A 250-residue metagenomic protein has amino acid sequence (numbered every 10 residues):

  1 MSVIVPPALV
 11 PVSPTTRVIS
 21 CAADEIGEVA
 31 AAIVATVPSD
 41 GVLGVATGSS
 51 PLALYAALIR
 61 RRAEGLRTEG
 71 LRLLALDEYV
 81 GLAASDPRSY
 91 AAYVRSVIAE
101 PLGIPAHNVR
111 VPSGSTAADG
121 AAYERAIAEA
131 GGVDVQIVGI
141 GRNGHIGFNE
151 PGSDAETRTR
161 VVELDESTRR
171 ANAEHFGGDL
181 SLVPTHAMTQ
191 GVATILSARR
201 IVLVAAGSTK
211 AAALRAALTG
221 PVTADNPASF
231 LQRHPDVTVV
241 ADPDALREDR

Functional and structural regions predicted by a protein language model:
M1-L43, A245: N-terminal glycine-/serine-/threonine-rich phosphate-binding loop
S2-P14, L66-I137: Ligand-binding beta-strand-loop-alpha-helix segment within the catalytic cores of soluble metabolic enzymes
P6, A193, S197-R250: ATP/nucleoside-binding phosphotransfer catalytic cores, i.e., glycine-rich phosphate-binding loops
S39-E64: Glycine-rich N-terminal segment of FAD-binding domains in flavoprotein oxidoreductases, spanning the beta-loop-helix
V45-S50, V138-R142, A206: Glycine-rich beta-strand-to-loop/alpha-helix junction loops that act as flexible
A57-R67, P151-R160, G220: A glycine- and small-aliphatic-rich helix-loop capping segment at beta-alpha/alpha-beta transitions that lines
R62-R72, G103-I104, T194-A198, L231-H234: Short, conserved loop/helix-junction motifs that constitute active-site signature segments in enzyme catalytic cores
N143, G147-V192: Class I SAM-dependent methyltransferase SAM-binding "motif I" and its flanking Rossmann-like core
